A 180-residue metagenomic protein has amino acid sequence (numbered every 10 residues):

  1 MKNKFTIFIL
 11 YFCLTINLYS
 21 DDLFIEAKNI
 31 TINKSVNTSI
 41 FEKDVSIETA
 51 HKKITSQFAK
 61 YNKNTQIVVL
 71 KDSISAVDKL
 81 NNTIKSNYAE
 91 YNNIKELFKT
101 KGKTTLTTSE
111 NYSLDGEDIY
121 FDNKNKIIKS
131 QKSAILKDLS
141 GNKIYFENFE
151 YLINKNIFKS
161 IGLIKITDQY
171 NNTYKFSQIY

Functional and structural regions predicted by a protein language model:
M1-I7: Positively charged n-region of N-terminal signal peptides that target proteins for export
I7-N17: Bacterial N-terminal signal peptides
Y19-Y180: N-terminal amphipathic/hydrophobic interface segments
